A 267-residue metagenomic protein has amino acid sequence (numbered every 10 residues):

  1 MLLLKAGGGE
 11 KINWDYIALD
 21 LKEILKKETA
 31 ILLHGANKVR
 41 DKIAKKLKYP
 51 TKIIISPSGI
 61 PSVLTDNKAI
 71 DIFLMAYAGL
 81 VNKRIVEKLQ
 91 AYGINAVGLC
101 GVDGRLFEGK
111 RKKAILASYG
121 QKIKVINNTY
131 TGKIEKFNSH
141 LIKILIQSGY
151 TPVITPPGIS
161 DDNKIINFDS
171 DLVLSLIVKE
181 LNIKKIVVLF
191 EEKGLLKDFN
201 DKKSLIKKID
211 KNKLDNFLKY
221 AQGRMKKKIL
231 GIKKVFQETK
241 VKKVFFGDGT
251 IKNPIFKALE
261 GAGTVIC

Functional and structural regions predicted by a protein language model:
M1-P61, T65-C267: C-terminal catalytic "cap/lid" subdomain
